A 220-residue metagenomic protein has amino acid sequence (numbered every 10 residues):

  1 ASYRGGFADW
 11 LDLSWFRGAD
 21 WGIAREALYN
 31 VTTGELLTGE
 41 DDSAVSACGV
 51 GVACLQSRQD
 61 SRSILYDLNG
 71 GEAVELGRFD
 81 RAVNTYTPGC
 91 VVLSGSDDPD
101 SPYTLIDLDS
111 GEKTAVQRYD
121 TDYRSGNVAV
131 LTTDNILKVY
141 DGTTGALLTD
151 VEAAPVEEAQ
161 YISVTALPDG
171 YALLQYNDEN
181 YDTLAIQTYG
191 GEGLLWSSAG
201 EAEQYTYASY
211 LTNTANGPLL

Functional and structural regions predicted by a protein language model:
A1-F7, R25-D41, S61-R78, P99-R118 (+2 more regions): Surface-exposed loop/turn elements that mediate protein-protein interactions on large endomembrane-trafficking
A1-W15, L28-G34, L55, Y86 (+9 more regions): Short intrinsically disordered, low-complexity coil segments enriched in acidic
R4-R17, D41-G51, R78-G89, V116-N127 (+2 more regions): Repeated scaffold domains used in trafficking and secretory/extracellular systems, primarily beta-propellers
D12, G18, I23-A27, C54-I64 (+5 more regions): Beta-strand C-termini and the immediately following turn/loop, strongest in propeller blades
D20, G170-A172, G217-L219: Entry beta-strands of beta-propeller and related beta-repeat scaffolds
S101-T104, E157, G170, L220: Intrinsically disordered, low-complexity segments enriched in proline/serine/threonine
E157, N177-D182, Y189-L220: Hydrophilic extracytoplasmic domains
